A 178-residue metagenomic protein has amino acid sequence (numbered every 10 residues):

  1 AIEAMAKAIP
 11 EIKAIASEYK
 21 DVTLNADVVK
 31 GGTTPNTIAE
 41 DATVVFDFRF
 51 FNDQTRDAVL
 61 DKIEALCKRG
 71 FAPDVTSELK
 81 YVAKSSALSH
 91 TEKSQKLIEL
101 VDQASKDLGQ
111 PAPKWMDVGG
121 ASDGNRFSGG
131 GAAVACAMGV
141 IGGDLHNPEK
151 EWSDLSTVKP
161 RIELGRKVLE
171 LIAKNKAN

Functional and structural regions predicted by a protein language model:
A1-N178: Metal-dependent amide/peptide-bond hydrolase catalytic core, centered on the "pita-bread" metallohydrolase fold
